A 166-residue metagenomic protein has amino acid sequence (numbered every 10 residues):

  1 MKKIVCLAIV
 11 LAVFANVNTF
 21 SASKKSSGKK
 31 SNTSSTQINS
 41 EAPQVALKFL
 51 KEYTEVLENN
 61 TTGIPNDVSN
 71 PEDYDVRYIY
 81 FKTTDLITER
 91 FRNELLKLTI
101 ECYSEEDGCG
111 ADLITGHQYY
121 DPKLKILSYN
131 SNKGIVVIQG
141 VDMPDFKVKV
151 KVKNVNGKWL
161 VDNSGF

Functional and structural regions predicted by a protein language model:
I4-V13: Sec-dependent N-terminal signal peptides
F14-F20: C-terminal segment of classical bacterial N-terminal signal peptides
A22-S131: Flexible low-complexity loop/turn motifs enriched in small/helix-breaking residues
I126-K133, V152-K158: A short, structured loop/turn motif at beta-sheet edges
K133-I135, K147: Intrinsic-disorder/low-complexity, polar/charged segments enriched in Ser/Thr/Lys/Arg/Asp/Glu/Gln
I135-V141: Short beta-strand segments that buttress and anchor functional surface loops
D145-F166: Short beta-strand edge/turn micro-motifs at domain boundaries
